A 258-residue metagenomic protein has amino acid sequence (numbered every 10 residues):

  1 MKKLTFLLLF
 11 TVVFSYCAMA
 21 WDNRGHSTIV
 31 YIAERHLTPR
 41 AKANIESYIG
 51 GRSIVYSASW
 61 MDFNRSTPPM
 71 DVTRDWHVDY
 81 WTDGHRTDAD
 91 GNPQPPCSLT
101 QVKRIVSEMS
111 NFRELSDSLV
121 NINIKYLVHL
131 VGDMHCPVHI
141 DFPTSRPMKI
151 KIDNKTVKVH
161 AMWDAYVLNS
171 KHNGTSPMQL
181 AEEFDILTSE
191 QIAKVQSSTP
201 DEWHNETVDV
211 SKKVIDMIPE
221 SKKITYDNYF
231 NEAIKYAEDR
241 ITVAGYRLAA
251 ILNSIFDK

Functional and structural regions predicted by a protein language model:
M1-N23: Bacterial Sec-dependent N-terminal signal peptides
M19-L130, P137-K258: N-terminal, motif-rich segments that launch catalysis or mediate targeting to/interaction with membranes, typified by
